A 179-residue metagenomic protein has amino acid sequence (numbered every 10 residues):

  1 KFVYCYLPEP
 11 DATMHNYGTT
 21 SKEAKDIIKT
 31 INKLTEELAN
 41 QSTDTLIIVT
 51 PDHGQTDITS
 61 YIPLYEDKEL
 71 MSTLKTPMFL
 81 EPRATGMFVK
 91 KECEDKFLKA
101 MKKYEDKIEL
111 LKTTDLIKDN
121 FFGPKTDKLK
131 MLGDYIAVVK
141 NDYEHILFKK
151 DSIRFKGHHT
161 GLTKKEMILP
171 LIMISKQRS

Functional and structural regions predicted by a protein language model:
K1-S179: Feature captures the catalytic ectodomains and active-site-proximal regions of enzymes that hydrolyze or transfer
